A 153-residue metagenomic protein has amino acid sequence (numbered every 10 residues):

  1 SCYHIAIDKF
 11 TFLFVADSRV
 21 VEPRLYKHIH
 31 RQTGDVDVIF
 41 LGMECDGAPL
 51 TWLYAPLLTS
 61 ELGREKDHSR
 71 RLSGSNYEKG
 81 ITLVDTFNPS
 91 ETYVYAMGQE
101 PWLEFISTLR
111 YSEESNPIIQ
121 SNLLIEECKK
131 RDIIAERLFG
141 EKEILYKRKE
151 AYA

Functional and structural regions predicted by a protein language model:
S1-P49, E141-A153: Core dinuclear metal-dependent hydrolase active-site scaffold
P23-D132: Cap/insert and terminal regions of metallo-dependent hydrolase folds
A96-M97, I133-I144: Acidic carboxylate-rich catalytic motifs and surrounding loops in phosphoryl-/glycosyl-chemistry enzymes
